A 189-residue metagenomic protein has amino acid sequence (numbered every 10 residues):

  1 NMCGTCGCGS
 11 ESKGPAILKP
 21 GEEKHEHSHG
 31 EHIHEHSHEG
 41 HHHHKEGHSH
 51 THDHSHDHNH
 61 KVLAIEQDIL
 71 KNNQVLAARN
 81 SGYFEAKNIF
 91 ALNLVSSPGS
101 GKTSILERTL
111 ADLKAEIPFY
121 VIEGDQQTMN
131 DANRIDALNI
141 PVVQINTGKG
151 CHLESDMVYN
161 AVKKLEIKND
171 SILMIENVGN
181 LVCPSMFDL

Functional and structural regions predicted by a protein language model:
N1, D188-L189: Short, intrinsically disordered, charge-balanced linker/junction segments flanking boundaries in proteins
M2-I65: Histidine-centered metal-binding segments
D57-G82, K87-L92, S100, S104 (+1 more regions): Nucleotide-state-sensitive switch-loop elements of NTP-binding domains
S96: The Walker A (P-loop) glycine that initiates the GxxxxGKT/S ATP-binding motif of P-loop NTPases
